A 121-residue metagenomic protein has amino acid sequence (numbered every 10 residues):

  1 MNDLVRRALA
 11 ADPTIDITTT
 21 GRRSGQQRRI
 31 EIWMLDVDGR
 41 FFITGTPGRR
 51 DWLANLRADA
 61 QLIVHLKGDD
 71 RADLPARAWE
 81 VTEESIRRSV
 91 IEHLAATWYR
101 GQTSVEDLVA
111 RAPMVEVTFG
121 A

Functional and structural regions predicted by a protein language model:
M1-I15: Extreme N-terminal tail/first-helix region
M1-L4, R29-I30, Q102-T103: A generic local structural motif
D3-L4, L35, D73: Generic signal for short, ordered secondary-structure residues within or immediately flanking folded domains
L9, S24-Q26, L56, V109: A generic structural micro-feature
D12-T46, L62: Short beta-strand segments
P47-A121: Short, structured beta-strand-loop surface elements
